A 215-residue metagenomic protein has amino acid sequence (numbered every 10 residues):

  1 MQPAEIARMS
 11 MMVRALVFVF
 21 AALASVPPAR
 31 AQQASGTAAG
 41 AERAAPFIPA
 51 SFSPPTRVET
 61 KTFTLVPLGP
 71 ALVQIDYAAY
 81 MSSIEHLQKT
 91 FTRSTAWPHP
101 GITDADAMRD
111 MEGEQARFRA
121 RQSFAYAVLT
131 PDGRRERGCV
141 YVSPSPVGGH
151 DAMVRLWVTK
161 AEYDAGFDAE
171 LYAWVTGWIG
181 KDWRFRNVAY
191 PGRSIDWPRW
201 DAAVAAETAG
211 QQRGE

Functional and structural regions predicted by a protein language model:
M1-M12: N-terminal secretory signal peptides that target proteins for export/translocation
A4, A34-S35: Compositionally biased, intrinsically disordered low-complexity segments enriched in polar/proline residues
S10-R14, P54-P55: Short, flexible, solvent-exposed loop/turn segments with mixed acidic/basic and small polar residues
R14-S25: Bacterial N-terminal signal peptides
A29-A31: Boundary at the C-terminal end of the N-terminal hydrophobic targeting segment
G36-E162, W174, W178, D182-E215: GNAT-family acyltransferases
G166-W174: Conserved acetyl-CoA pyrophosphate-binding loop and the N-cap/start of the following alpha-helix in GNAT-like
